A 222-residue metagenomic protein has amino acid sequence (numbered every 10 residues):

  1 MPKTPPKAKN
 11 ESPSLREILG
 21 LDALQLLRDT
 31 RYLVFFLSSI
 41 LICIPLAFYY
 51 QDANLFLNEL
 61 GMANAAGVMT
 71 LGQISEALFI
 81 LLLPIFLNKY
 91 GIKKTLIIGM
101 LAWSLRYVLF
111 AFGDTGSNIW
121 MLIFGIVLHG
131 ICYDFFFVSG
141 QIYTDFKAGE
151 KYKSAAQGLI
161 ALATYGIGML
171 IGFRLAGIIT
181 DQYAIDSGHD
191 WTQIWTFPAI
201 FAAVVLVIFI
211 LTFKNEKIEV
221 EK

Functional and structural regions predicted by a protein language model:
M1, I194-K222: Multi-pass alpha-helical transporter architecture, strongest for 12-TM Major Facilitator/SLC carriers used
P2-F36: Juxtamembrane intracellular "pre-TM" segments in multi-pass secondary transporters
R31-M69, F137, F173: Helix-loop boundary and gating motifs at the non-cytosolic
N58-A77, W120-M121, G158-L159, T192-T196: Loop-to-transmembrane helix entry
F79-I92, T180-D181: Helix-to-loop junctions at the C-terminal end of transmembrane segments in multipass secondary transporters
L101-T115: C-terminal ends and interior cores of transmembrane alpha-helices in multi-pass membrane transporters/permeases
F135-G149: Intracellular juxtamembrane helix-capping segments at the cytosolic ends of symmetry-related transmembrane helices
G177-A202: A membrane-interface helix-boundary motif in multi-pass transporters
